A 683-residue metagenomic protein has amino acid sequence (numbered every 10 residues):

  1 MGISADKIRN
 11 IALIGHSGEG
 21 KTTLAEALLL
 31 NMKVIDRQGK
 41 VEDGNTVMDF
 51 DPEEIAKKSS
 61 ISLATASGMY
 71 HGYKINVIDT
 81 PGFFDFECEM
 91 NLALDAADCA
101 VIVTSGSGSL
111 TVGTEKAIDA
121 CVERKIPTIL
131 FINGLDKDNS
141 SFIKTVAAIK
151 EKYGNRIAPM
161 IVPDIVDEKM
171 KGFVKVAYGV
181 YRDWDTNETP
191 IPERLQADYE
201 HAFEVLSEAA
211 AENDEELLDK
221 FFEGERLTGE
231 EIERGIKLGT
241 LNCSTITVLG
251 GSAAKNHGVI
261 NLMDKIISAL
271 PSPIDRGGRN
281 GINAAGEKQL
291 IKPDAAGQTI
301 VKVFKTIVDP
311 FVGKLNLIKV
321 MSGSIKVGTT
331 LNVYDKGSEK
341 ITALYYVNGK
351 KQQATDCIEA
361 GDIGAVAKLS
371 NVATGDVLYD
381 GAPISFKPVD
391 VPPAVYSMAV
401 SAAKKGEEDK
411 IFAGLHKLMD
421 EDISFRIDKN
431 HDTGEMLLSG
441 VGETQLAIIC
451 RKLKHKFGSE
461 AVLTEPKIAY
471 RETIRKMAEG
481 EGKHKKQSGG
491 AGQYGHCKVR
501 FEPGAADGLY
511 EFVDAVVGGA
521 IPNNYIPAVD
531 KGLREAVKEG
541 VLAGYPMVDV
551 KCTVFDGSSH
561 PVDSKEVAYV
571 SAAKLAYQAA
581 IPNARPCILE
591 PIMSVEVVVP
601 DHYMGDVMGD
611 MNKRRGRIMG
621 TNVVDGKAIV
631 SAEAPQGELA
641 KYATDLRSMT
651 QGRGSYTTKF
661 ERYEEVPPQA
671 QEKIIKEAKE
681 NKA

Functional and structural regions predicted by a protein language model:
M1-A683: Structural and coupling elements of P-loop NTPases
